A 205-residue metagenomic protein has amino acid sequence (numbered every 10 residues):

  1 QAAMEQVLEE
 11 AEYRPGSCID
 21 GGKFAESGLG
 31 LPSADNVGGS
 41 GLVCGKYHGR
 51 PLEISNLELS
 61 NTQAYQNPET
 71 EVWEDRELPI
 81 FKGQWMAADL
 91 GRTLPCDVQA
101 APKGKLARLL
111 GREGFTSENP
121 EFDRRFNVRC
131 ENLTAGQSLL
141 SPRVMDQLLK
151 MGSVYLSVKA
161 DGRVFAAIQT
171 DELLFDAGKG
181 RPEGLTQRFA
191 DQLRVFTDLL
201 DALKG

Functional and structural regions predicted by a protein language model:
Q1-M4: Alpha-helical transmembrane signal-anchor/signal-peptide segments
V7-E10, R14-G205: Charged, low-complexity intrinsically disordered regions
